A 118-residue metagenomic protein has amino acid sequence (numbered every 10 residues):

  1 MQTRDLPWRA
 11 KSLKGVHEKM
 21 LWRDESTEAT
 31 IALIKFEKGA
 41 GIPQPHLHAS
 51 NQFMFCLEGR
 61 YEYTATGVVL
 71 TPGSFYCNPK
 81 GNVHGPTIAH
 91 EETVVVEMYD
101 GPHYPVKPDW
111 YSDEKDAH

Functional and structural regions predicted by a protein language model:
M1-E28, Y111-H118: A short, N-terminal "cap"/entry segment at the start of jelly-roll beta-barrel domains of the cupin/DSBH fold
H17-W22, T27-L47, P79-V83: Conserved short histidine dyad/triad with adjacent acidic residue
A29-I31, N51, T93-V94: Structural motif
K38, L47-T64: Glycine- and acidic-residue-biased ligand/ion/polar-headgroup-sensing regions
T64-V83: Short acidic-glycine-tyrosine-enriched beta hairpin
A89-H118: Double-stranded beta-helix
